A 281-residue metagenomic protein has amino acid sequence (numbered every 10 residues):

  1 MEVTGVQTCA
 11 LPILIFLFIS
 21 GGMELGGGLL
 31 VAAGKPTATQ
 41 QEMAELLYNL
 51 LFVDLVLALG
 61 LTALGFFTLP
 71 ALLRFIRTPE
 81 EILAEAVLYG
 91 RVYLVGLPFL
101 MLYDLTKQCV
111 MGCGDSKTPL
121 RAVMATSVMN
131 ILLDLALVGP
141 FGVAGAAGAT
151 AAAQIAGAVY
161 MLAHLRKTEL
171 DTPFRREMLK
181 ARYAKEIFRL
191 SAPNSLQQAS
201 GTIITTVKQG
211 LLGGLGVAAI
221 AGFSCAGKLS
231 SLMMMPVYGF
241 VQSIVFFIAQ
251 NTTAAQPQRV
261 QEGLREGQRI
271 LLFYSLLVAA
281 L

Functional and structural regions predicted by a protein language model:
M1, L73-E80, A136-F141, A199-L232 (+1 more regions): Helix-terminus/linker motif at the lipid-water interface of multi-pass membrane proteins
M1-C9: Single conserved hydrophobic/aromatic residue that forms the stacking wall/gate of nucleotide- or nucleobase-binding
A10-A63, L100-P119, G222-A280: Small-residue-rich hydrophobic transmembrane alpha-helices
L14, D54, Y93, P119 (+8 more regions): Residue-level signature of transmembrane alpha-helical cores of multipass secondary-active transporters and flippases
G60-V87, R91, L277-L281: Short membrane-interface helical motifs at transmembrane helix boundaries in multi-pass membrane transporters
E80-Y103, S231: Alpha-helical transmembrane segments of multi-pass membrane proteins
S127-V159, L281: Membrane-interface helix-loop junctions in multi-pass transport and translocation proteins
T150, M161-T202: Interhelical loop/hinge segments that connect adjacent transmembrane helices in multipass membrane
